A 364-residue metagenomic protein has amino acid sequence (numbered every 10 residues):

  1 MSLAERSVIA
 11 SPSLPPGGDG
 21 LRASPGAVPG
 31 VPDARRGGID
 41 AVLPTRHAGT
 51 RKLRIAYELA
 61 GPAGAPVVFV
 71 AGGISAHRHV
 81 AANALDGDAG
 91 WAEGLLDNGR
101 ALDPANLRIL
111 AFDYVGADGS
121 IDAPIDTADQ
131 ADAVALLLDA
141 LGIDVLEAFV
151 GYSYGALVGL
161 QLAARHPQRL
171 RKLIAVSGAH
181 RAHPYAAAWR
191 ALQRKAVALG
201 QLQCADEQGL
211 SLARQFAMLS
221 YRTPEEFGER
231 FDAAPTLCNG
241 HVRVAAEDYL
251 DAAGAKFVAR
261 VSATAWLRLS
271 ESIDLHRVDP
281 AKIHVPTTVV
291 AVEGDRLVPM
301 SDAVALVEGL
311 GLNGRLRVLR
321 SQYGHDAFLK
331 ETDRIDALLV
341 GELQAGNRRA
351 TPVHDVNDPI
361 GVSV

Functional and structural regions predicted by a protein language model:
G30, R194-V285: Alpha/beta-hydrolase
E58-A117: N-terminal cap/lid subdomain of alpha/beta-hydrolase-fold enzymes
A128-E147: Conserved acidic catalytic loop of the alpha/beta-hydrolase fold
V145-P184: Conserved hydrolase catalytic core segment
I174-Q203: Flexible "cap/lid" loop of the alpha/beta hydrolase fold
I283, V289-A291, D295: Short beta-strand/loop motif that positions the catalytic acidic residue of the alpha/beta-hydrolase fold
R296-D302: Conserved alpha/beta-hydrolase "acid-adjacent" motif
A305, N313-V364: Catalytic active-site module of serine/aspartate enzymes centered on a nucleophile-bearing elbow/loop
